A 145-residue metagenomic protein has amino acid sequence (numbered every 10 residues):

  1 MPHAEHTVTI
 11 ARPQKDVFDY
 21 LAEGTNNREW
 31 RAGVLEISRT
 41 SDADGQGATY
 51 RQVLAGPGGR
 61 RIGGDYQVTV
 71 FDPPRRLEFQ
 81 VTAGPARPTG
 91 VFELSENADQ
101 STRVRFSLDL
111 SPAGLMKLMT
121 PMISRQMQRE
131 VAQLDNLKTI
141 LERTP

Functional and structural regions predicted by a protein language model:
M1-Q46, P145: Hydrophobic ligand-binding cavity/cleft-lining segments
H3-E5, R61-D65, A86-V91: Short, surface-exposed coil-to-beta transition loops
A11, W30, F71-D72, N97: A short, compositionally biased micro-patch
Q14, V34, T49, R75-R76 (+2 more regions): Structural motif
D16-L21, N27, Y50, V68 (+4 more regions): Hydrophobic pocket/interface hotspot
E36-T40, T49, D99, I123-Q126: Juxtamembrane/interface motifs at transmembrane-helix termini
S38-A83, D135-P145: Glycine-rich portal/gate segments that line the openings of hydrophobic small-molecule binding cavities
E78-A132, T139: Beta-strand/loop substructures that line and gate deep hydrophobic ligand-binding cavities in soluble
